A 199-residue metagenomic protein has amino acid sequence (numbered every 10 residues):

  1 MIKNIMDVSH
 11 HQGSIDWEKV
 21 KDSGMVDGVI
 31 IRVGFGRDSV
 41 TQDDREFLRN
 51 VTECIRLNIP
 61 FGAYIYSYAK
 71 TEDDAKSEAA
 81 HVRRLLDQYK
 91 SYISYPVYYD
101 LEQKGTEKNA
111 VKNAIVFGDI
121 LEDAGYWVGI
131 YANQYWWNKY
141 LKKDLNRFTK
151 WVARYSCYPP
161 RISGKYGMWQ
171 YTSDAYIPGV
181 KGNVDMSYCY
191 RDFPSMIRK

Functional and structural regions predicted by a protein language model:
M1-I15, K19-G118, E122-W127: Substrate-binding cleft of extracellular glycoside hydrolase catalytic domains
M1-Q12, E18, S23, L145-K199: Functionally critical loop-and-helix segments that line ligand-binding/catalytic clefts of soluble enzyme domains
G36, Y135-W137, C157-Y158, S173: Short, solvent-exposed loop/turn segments at secondary-structure junctions
I65, A132, R154: Short beta-strand/turn micro-motifs composed of small residues that flank or help shape donor/cofactor-binding pockets
A80-Y99, Q103, Y140-K165: Structural recognition of alpha->loop->beta junctions
A110, Y140-K143, V180: A short secondary-structure junction signal
G125-N138: Aromatic-lined carbohydrate-recognition surfaces of secreted/lumenal glycan-active proteins
